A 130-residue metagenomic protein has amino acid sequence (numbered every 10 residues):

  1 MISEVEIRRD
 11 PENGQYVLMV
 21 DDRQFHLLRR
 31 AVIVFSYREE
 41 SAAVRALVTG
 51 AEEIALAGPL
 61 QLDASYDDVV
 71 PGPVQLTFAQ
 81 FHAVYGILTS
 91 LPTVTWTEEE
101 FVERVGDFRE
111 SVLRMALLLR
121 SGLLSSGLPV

Functional and structural regions predicted by a protein language model:
M1-V130: Positively charged, low-complexity terminal tracts and the immediately adjacent first secondary-structure elements
